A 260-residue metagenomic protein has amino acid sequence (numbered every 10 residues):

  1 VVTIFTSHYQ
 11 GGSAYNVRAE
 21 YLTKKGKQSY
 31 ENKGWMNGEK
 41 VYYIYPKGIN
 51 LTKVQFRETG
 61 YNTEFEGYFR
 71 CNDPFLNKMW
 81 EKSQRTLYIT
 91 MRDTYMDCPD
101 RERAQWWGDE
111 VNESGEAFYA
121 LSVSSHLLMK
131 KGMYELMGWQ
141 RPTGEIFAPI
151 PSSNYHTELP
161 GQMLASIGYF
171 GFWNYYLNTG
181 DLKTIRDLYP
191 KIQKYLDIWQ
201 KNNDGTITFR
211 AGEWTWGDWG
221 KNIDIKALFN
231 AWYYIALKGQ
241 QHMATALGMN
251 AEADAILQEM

Functional and structural regions predicted by a protein language model:
V1-D100, D109, S124-K130, F147-N154 (+2 more regions): Extracellular/oxidizing-compartment recognition motifs
G11, K47-N50, S125, W139-G144 (+3 more regions): Secondary-structure transition/capping motifs at alpha-helix termini and the adjoining loop/turn into the next element
Y15-A19, T23-G26, R92-T94, C98 (+2 more regions): The feature captures the catalytic groove of carbohydrate-active enzymes
Y43, N112-V123, G168-T184, W232-M249: Well-ordered alpha-helical scaffold segments within catalytic/enzyme domains
M79-K82, S125-L136, L182-W199, Q240 (+1 more regions): Extended, well-ordered alpha-helical scaffold segments
Q84, Y88-R92, V111, Y134-M137 (+2 more regions): Amphipathic, well-packed alpha-helical segments that form the structural scaffold of globular domains
R85, I89, Y119-P142, G168 (+1 more regions): Glycine-rich, acidic and aromatic/proline-enriched surface loops and short helix-turn segments that act as binding
